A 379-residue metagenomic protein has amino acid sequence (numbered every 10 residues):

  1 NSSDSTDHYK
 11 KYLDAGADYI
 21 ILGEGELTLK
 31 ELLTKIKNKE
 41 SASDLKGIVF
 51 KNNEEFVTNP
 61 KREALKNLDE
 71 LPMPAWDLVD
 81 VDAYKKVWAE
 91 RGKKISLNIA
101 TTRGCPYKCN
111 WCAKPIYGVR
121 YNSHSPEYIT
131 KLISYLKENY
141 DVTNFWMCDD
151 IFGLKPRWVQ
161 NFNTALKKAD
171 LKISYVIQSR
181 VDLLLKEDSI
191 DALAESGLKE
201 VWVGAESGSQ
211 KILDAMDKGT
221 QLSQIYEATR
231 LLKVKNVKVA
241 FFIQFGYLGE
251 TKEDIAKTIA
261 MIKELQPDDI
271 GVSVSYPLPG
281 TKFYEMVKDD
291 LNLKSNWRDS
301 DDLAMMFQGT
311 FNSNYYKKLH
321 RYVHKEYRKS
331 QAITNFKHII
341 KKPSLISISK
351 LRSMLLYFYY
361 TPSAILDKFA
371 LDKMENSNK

Functional and structural regions predicted by a protein language model:
N1-L65, V274-G280: Glycine-rich beta-alpha loop elements in corrinoid/cobalamin-binding modules across cobalamin-dependent enzymes
D4-Y9, N53, Y107, R157 (+4 more regions): Flexible glycine/acidic-rich beta-alpha junction loops that bind and position SAM and/or redox cofactors in anaerobic
H8-D14, G249-E264: Catalytic cores of alpha/beta
D14-A17, K37-E40, A192-L193, G219-T220 (+2 more regions): Short, hinge-like loop/turn segments at secondary-structure boundaries
R62-V81, E285-L303: Mobile, glycine-enriched helix-loop/loop "lid" segments at the mouths of ligand-binding/catalytic clefts that gate
P74-Y247, A260: Radical SAM [4Fe-4S] cluster-binding motif and immediate context
C105, K282-K288, K294-N296, S300-K379: Radical SAM enzyme core and accessory elements
